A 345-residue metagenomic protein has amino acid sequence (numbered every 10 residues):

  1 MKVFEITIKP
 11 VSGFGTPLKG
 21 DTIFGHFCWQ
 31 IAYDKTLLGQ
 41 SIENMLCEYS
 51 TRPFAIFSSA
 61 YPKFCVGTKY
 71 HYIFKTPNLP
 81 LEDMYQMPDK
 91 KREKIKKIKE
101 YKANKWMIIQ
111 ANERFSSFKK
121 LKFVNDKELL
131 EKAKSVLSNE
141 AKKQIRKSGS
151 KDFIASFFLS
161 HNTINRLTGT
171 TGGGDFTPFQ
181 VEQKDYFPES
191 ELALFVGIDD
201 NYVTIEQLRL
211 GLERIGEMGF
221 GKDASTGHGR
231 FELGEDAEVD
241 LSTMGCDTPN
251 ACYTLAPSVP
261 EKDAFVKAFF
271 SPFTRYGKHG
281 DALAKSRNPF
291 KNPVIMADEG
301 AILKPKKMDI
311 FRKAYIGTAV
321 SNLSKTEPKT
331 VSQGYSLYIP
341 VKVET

Functional and structural regions predicted by a protein language model:
M1-T345: Conserved active-site/ligand-binding neighborhood in enzyme cores
